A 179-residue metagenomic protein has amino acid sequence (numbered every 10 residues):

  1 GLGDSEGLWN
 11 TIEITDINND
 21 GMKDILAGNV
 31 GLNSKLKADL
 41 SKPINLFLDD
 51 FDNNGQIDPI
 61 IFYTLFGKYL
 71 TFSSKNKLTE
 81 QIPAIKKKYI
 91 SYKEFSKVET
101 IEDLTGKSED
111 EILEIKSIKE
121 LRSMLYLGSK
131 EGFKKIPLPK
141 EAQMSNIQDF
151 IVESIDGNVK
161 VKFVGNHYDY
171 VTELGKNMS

Functional and structural regions predicted by a protein language model:
G1-S179: Acidic, glycine/proline-rich Ca2+-coordinating loop motifs
